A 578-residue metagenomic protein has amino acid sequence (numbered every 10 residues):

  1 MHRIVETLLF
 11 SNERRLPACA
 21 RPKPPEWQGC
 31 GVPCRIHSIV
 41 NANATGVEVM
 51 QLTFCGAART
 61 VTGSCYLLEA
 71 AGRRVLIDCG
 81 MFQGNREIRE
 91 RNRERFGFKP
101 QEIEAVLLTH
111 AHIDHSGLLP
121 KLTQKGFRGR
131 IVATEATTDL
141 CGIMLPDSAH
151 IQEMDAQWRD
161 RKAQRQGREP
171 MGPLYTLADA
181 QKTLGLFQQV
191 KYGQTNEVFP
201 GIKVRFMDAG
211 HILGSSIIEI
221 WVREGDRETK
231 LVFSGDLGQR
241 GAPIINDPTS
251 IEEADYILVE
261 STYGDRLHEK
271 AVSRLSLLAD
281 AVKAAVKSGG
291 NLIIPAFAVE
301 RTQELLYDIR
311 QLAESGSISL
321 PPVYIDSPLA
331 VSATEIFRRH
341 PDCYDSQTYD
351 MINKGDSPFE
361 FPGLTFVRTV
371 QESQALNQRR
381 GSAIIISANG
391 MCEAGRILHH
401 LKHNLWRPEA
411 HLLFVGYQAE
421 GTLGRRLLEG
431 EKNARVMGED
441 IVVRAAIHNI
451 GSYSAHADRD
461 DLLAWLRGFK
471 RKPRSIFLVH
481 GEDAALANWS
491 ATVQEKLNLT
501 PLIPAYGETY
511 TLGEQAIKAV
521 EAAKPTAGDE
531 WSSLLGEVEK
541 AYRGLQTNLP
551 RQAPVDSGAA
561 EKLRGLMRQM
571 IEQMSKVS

Functional and structural regions predicted by a protein language model:
I4-T7, R14-A20, C30-G31: Intrinsic, low-complexity polybasic segments
V47-Q101, K182-N246, Q371, A375-Q378 (+5 more regions): Core dinuclear metal-dependent hydrolase active-site scaffold
A58-G63, A70-G129, A133-F187, L237-N246 (+3 more regions): Pre-active-site segment of Zn-dependent metallo-hydrolases
R130, I217, R240-D326, H411-G416 (+1 more regions): Cap/insert and terminal regions of metallo-dependent hydrolase folds
S148-I212, P341-R380: Metallo-beta-lactamase
G210-S215, W221-E224, E228-A254, S261 (+4 more regions): Active-site-proximal loop/helix segments of hydrolase catalytic cores
E300-R301, V323-R339, T511: Short, conserved secondary-structure transition motifs
Q311-E314, E360-S578: C-terminal regulatory/interaction regions
